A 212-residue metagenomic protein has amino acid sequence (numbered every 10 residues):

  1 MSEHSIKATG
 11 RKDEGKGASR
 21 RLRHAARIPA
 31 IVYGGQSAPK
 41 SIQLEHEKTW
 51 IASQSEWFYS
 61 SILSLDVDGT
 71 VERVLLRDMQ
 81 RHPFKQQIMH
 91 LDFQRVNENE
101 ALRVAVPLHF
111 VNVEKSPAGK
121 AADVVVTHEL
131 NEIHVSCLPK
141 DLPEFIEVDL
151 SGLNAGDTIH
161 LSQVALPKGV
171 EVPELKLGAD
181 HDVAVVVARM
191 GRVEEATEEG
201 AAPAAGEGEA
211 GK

Functional and structural regions predicted by a protein language model:
M1-K212: Acidic, negatively charged sequence tracts
